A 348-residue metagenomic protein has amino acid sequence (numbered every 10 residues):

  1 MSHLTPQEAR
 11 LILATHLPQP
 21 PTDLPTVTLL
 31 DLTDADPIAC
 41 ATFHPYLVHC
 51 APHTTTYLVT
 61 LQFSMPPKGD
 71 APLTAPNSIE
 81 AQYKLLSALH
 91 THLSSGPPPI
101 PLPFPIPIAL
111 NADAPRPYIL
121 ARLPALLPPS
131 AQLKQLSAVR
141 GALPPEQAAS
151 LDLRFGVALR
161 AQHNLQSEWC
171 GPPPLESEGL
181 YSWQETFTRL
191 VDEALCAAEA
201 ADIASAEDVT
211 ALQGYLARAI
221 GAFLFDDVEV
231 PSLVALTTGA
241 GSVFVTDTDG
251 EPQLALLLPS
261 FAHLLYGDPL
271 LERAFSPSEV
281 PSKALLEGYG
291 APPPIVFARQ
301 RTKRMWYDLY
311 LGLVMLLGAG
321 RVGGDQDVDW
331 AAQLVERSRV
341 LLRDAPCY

Functional and structural regions predicted by a protein language model:
M1-T26, V340-Y348: Regulatory N- and C-terminal appendages and interdomain linkers associated with kinase/kinase-like NTP transferase
S2-H3, L32, V48, L61-P72 (+9 more regions): Membrane-proximal envelope and lipid/glycan-remodeling enzymes
A9-L24, A109-D113, I119, G141-A149 (+2 more regions): An alpha-helical support segment within catalytic cores of ATP-dependent transferases
D23-A35: Conserved N-terminal boundary motif of the eukaryotic protein kinase catalytic domain
L32-E185, E193: ATP-binding pocket architecture of kinase catalytic cores
A51-T56, Y83, I119, Q166-R189 (+5 more regions): Intrinsically disordered, low-complexity segments that are common in secreted/host-exposed effector and toxin peptides
E229-L233, V245-M305: Active-site Asp-x-Gly
P269-I295, D308-Q326, Q333-L342: Active-site activation/catalytic loop segments of kinase-like enzymes and analogous catalytic loops in related
